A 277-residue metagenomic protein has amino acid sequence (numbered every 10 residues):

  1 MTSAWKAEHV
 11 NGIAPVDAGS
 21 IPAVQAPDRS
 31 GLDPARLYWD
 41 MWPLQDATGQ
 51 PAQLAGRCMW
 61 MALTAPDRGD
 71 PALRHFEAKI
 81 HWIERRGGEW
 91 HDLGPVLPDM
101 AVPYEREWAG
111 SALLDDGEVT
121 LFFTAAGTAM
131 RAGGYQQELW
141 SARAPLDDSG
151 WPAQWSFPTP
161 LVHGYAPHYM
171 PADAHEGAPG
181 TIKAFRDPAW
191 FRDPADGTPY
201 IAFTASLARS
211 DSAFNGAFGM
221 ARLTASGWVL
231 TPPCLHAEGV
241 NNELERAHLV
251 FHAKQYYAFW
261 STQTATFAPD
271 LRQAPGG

Functional and structural regions predicted by a protein language model:
M1-E107, L113-D187, F191-E245, F251-G277: Beta-rich carbohydrate-recognition and catalytic domains
